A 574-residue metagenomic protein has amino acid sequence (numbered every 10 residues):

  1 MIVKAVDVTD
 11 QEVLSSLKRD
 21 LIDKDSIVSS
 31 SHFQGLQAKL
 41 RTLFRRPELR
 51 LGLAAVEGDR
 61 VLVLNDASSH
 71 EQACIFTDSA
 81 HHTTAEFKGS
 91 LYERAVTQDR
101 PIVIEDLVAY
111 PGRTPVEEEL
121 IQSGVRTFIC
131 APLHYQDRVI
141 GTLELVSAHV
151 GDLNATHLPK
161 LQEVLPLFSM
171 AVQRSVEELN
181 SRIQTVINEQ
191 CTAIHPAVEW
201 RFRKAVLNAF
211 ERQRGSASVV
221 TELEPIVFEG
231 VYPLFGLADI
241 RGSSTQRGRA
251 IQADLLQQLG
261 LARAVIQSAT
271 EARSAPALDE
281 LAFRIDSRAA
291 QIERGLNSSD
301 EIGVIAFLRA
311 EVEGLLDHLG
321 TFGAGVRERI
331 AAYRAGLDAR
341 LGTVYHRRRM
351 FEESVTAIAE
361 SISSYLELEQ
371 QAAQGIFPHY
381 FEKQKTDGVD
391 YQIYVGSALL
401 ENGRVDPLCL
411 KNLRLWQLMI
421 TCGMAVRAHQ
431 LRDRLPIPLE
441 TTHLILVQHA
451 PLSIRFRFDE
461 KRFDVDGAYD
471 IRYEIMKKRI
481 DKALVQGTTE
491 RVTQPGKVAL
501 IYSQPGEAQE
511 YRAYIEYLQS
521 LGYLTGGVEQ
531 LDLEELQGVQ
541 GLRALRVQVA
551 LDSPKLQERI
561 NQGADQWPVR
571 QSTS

Functional and structural regions predicted by a protein language model:
M1, G325-S574: Charge-dense, extended regions
M1-D23, G325-G336: Signal-transmission linkers at sensory-effector interfaces
T42, G52-D78, Q384-V395: GAF sensory/regulatory domain recognition with acknowledged cross-activation on helical regulatory dimers
R60-E117: Regulatory sensory and allosteric helical modules in signal-transduction proteins and certain transcription factors
T114-I140: Helix-to-coil/beta transition segments that act as allosteric "coupling" elements at the rims of sensory or catalytic
T142-D152: Short beta-strand-to-loop transition segments that serve as allosteric relay/switch motifs in sensory/regulatory domains
D152-Q173, N180-V186: Amphipathic alpha-helical "output/dimerization" segments
S175-E271, A275, F283, S287 (+6 more regions): Signal-transducing coiled-coil/dimerization helices and immediately adjacent hinge/linker segments that couple sensory
